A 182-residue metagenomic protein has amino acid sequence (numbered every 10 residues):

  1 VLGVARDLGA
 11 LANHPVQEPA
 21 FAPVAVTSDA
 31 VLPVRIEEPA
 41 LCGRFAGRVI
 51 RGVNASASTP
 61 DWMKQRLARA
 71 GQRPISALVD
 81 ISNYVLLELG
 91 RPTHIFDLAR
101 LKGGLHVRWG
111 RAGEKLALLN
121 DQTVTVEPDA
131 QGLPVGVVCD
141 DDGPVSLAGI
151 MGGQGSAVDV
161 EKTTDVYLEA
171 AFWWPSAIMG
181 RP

Functional and structural regions predicted by a protein language model:
V1-P182: RNA/tRNA-interacting regions in translation and RNA-turnover enzymes
